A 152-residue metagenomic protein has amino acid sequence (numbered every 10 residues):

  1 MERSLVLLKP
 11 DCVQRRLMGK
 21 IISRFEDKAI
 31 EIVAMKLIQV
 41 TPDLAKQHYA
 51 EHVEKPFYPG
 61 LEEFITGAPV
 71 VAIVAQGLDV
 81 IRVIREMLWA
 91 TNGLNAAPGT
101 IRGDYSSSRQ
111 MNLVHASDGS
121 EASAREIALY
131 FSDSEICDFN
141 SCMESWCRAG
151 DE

Functional and structural regions predicted by a protein language model:
M1-E152: Non-catalytic terminal and connector segments of soluble metabolic enzymes
